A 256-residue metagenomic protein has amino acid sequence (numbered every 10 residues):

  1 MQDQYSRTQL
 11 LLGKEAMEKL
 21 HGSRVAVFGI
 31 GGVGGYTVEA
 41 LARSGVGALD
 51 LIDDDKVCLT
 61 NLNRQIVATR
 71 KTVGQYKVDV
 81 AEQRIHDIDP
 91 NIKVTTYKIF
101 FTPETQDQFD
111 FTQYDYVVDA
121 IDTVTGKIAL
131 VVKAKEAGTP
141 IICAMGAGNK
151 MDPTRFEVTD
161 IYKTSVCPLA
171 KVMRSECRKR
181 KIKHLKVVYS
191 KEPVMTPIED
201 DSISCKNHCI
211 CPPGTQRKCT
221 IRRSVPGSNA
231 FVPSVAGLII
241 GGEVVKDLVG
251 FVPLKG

Functional and structural regions predicted by a protein language model:
M1-A26: N-terminal charged helix/coil linker that caps or initiates catalytic domains
Q2, T112-Q113, G126, E136 (+3 more regions): Glycine-rich phosphate/adenylate-binding loop
V27-G29, I52: Conserved N-terminal Rossmann-fold NAD(P)-binding element of oxidoreductases
V33-G34: Hydrophobic/small residue at the entry helix of a nucleotide-binding pocket
V46, L51-D89: Glycine-rich phosphate-binding loop and adjoining beta1-alpha1-beta2 segment of Rossmann-like nucleotide-binding folds
T60-V67, N149-D160: Acidic/polar active-site rim loop that often engages polyanionic ligands
K98-Q106: Conserved SAM/SAH-binding loop
